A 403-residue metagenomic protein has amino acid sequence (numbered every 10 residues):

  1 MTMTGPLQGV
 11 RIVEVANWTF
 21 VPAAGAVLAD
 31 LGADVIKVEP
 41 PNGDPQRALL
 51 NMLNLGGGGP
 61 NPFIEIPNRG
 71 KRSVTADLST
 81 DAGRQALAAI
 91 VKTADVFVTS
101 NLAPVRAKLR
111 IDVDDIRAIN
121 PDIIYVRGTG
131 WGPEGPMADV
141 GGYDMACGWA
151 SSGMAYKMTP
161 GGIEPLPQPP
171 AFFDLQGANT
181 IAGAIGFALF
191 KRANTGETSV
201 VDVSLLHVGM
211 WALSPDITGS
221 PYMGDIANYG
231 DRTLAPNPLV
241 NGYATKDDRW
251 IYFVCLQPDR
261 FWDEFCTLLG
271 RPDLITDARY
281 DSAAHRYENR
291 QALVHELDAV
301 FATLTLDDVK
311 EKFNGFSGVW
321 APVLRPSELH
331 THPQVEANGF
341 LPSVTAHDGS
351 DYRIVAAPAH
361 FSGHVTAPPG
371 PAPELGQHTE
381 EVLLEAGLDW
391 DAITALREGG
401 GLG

Functional and structural regions predicted by a protein language model:
M1-E197, E374, E380-G403: N-terminal helix-loop segment corresponding to the beta1-alpha1 unit of nucleotide/adenylate-binding folds
M1-R11, A244-K246, P326-G403: Terminal low-complexity tails and localization/encapsulation signals of metabolic enzymes
N42, W131-G132, L205-M210, D247-R249 (+2 more regions): Glycine-rich beta-alpha junction loops
L55, I64, Y229-A235, N241-G242 (+2 more regions): Short Gly/Pro-enriched turn/cap motifs at secondary-structure boundaries
L166-Q176, T198-V200, G230-L234, P238-V240 (+3 more regions): A short glycine-threonine-serine/GTX helix/turn-capping micro-motif
A171-G186, L205-L213, Q257, F261: Mid-domain beta-loop-alpha active-site segment that forms a flexible, acidic cofactor/metal-binding surface
A188-G230: Substrate-binding/catalytic subdomain of NAD(P)-dependent oxidoreductase enzymes
L239-F316, W320: Aromatic-enriched alpha-helical interface/lid elements that frame and gate functional surfaces
